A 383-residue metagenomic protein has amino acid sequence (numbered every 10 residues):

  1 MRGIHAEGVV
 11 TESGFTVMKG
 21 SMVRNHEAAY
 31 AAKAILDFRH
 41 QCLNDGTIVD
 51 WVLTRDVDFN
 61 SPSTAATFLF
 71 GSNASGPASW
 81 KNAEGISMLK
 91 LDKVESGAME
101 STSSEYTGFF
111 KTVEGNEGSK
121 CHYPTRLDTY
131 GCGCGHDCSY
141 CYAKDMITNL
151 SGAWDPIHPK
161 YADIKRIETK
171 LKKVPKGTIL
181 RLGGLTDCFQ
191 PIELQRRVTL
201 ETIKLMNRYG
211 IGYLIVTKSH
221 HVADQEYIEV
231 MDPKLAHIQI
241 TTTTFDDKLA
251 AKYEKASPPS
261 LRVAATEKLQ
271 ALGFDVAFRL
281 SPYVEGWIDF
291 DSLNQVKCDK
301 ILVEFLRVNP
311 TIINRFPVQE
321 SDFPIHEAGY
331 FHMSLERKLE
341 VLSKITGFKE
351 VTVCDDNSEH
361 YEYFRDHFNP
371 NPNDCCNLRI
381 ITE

Functional and structural regions predicted by a protein language model:
M1-A98: Intrinsically disordered, charged low-complexity linkers and terminal tails that flank or connect structured domains
A98-H237, F245-K248: Conserved Radical SAM active-site core
A98-T102, D291-E383: Auxiliary Fe-S-binding modules of radical SAM enzymes
T125, T178-L180, Y213-I215, I238-I240 (+3 more regions): Hydrophobic faces of well-ordered beta-strands that scaffold small-molecule active sites in alpha/beta enzyme cores
L185-D187, K218-H220, T241-F245, S281-E285 (+2 more regions): Active-site beta-loop-alpha junctions enriched in small/polar residues
N207, I228-D232, V263-G273, S343-K349: Surface-exposed amphipathic alpha-helices with a cationic face
D232-I238, V296-I301: Glycine-enriched alpha-helix->loop->beta-strand junction motifs that scaffold or abut catalytic
E254-K255, A265-I288: Conserved strand-turn element in the central/C-terminal portion of the radical SAM core barrel that lines
